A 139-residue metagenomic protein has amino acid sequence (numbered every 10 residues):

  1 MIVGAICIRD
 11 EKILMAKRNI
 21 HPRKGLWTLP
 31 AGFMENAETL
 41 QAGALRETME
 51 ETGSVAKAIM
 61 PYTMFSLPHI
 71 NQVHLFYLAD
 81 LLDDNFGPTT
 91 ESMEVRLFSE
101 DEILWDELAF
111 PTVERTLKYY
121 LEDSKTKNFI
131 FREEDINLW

Functional and structural regions predicted by a protein language model:
M1-I13: Conserved N-terminal beta-strand and adjoining loop/helix that marks the start of the Nudix/MutT-like hydrolase domain
I6, W27, R96: Residues that recognize and position ribonucleotide moieties
M15-K17: Beta-strand scaffold of nucleotide-dependent catalytic cores
N19-H21, S66-L67: Short polar/acidic secondary-structure junctions
I20-P22, M34-E35: Short, catalytically relevant binding-site loops at active-site mouths
H21-W27, N71: A conserved beta-turn-beta hairpin within the catalytic core of GNAT-like acetyltransferases that forms part
W27-M34: Glycine-rich active-site/cofactor-binding loop and its immediate structural neighborhood
M34-Y119, D123, N128-F129, N137-W139: Unchanged
